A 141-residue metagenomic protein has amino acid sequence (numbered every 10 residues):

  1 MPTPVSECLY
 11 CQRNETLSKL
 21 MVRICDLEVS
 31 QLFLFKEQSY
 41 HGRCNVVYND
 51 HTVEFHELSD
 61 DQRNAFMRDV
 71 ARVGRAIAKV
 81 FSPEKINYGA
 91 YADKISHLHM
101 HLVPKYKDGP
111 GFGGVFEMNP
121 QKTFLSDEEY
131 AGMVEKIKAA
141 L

Functional and structural regions predicted by a protein language model:
M1-L141: HIT superfamily nucleotide-processing domains
